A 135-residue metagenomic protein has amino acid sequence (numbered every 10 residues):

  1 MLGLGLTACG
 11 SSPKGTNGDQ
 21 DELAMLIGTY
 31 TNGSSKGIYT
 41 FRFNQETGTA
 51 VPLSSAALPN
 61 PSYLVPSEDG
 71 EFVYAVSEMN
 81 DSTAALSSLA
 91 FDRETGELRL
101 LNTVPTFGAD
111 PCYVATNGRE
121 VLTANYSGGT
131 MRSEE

Functional and structural regions predicted by a protein language model:
G5-A8: C-terminal motif of bacterial Sec signal peptides marking the signal peptidase cleavage site
G15-F43: An edge-strand/N-cap motif at the start of beta-rich repeat modules
D19-D21, P66-G70, T116-G118: Residue-level detector of Asp-centered blade-edge/turn motifs that repeat once per structural unit in beta-propeller
T31-S34, M79-S82, S127-T130: Short glycine/acidic-enriched loop and turn motifs that connect beta-strands
V51-A56, R99-P105: A short beta-strand motif characteristic of beta-propeller blades
E134-E135: Conserved small/polar residues in nucleotide/adenosyl-binding loops
